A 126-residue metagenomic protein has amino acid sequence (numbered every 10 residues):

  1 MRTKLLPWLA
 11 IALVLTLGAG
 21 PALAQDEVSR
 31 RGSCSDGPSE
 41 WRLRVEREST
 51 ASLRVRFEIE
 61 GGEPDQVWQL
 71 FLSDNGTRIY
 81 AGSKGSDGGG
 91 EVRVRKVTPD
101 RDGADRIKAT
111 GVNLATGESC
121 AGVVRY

Functional and structural regions predicted by a protein language model:
A22-S49, R125-Y126: Transition segment at domain starts
R54-E60: Short edge beta-strand/loop segments characteristic of extracellular beta-sandwich folds
V67-T77: Short, surface-exposed beta-strand/strand-loop-strand elements in extracellular ectodomains
G76-G89, V124-R125: Solvent-exposed serine/threonine-rich low-complexity stretches and specific carbohydrate-binding patches
G90-D100: Exposed aromatic-hydrophobic patches
D102-A115: Short, aromatic- and glycine-rich surface loops/edge beta-strands on solvent-exposed regions
T116-Y126: Edge beta-strands of extracellular beta-sandwich domains
